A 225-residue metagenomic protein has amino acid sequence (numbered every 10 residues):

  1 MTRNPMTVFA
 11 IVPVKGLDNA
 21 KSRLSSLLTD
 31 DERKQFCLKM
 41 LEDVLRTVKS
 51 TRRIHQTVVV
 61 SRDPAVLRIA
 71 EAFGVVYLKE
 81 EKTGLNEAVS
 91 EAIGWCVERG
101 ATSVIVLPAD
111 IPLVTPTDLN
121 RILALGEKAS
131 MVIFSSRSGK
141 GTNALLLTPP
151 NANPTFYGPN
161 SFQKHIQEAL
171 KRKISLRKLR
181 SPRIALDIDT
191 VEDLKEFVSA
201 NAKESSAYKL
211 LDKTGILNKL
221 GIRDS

Functional and structural regions predicted by a protein language model:
M1-L24: N-terminal nucleotide-binding beta1-loop-alpha1 segment
C37-R53: A short, N-terminal amphipathic alpha-helix
R52-Y77: Acidic donor-binding segment of Leloir-type glycosyltransferases
E71-S103: Short phosphate-binding loop-to-helix
I105-L107: Short aromatic-hydrophobic micro-motifs that form the base-stacking/packing surface for donor nucleotide recognition
V114-G139: Conserved donor-nucleotide/metal-binding helix-loop-beta segment in metal-dependent transferases, i.e., the alpha-helix
L147-A169: Short, glycine-/small-residue-rich phosphate/pyrophosphate-handling segment
E168-S225: Conserved alpha/beta core of the MobA/IspD/sugar-nucleotide pyrophosphorylase nucleotidyltransferase superfamily
